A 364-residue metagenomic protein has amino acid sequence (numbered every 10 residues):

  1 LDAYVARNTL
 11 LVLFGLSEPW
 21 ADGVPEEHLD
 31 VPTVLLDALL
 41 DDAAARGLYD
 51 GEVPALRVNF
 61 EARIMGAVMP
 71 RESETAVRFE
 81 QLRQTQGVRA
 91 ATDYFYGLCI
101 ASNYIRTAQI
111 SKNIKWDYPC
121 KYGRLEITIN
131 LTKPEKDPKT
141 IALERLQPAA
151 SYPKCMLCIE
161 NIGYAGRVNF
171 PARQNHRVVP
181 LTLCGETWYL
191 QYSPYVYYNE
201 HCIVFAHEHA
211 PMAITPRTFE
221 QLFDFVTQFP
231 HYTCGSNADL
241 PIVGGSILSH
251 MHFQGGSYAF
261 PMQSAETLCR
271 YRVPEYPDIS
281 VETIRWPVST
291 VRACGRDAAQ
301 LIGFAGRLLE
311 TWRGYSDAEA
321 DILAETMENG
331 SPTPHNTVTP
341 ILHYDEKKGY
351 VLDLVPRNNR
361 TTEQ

Functional and structural regions predicted by a protein language model:
L1-V204, E208-P211, R285-P287, I302-A305 (+1 more regions): Active-site microenvironments that recognize anionic phosphate/pyrophosphate groups
E144, H250-M251: Short secondary-structure boundary/capping segments
M156-I162, F223, C234-N237, A265-L268 (+1 more regions): Short C-terminal domain-edge/linker segments immediately following a structured domain
N175-R177, H207-C234: Helical scaffold of the NTase/Pol beta-like nucleotidyltransferase catalytic core
R217, V226-S249, G255-R313: Catalytic or ion-translocation cores adjacent to nucleophile or general acid/base/metal-coordination motifs in diverse
S249-H250, E328: Short amphipathic alpha-helical patches
